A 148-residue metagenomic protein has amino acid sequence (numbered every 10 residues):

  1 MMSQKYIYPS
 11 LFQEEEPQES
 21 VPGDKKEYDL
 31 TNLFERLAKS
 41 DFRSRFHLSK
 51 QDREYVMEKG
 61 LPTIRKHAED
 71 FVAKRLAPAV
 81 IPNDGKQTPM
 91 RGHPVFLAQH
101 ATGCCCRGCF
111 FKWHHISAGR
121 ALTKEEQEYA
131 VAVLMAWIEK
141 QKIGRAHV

Functional and structural regions predicted by a protein language model:
M1-L48: N-terminal leader/targeting peptides and immediately adjacent processing regions
K25-Y28, K59, T63, A101 (+1 more regions): Alpha-helix boundary/N-cap detector
E35-Q87: The feature represents the first ordered module of a protein
P82-T102: Immediate flanking context of iron-sulfur cluster ligation sites
G108-L134: Iron-sulfur (Fe-S) cluster-binding segments and ferredoxin-like electron-carrier domains, especially [2Fe-2S]
K142: Extended, alpha-helix-rich binding/interface surfaces that flank or overlap catalytic cores and mediate recognition
A146-V148: Conserved small/polar residues in nucleotide/adenosyl-binding loops
